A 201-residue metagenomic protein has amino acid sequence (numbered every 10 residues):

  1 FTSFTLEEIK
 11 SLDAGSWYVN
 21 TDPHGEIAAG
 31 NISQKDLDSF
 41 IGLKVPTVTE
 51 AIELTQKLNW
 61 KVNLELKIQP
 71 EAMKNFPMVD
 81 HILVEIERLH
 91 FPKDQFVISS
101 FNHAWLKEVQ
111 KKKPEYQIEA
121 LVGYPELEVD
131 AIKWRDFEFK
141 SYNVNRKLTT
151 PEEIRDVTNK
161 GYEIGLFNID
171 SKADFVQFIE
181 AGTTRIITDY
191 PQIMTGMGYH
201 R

Functional and structural regions predicted by a protein language model:
F1-Q117, F137-E138, K160: Metal-dependent phosphodiesterase/phospholipase catalytic core, i.e., the His/Asp/Glu-rich active-site region
E119-R201: C-terminal active-site rim and adjoining tail of enzyme catalytic domains
